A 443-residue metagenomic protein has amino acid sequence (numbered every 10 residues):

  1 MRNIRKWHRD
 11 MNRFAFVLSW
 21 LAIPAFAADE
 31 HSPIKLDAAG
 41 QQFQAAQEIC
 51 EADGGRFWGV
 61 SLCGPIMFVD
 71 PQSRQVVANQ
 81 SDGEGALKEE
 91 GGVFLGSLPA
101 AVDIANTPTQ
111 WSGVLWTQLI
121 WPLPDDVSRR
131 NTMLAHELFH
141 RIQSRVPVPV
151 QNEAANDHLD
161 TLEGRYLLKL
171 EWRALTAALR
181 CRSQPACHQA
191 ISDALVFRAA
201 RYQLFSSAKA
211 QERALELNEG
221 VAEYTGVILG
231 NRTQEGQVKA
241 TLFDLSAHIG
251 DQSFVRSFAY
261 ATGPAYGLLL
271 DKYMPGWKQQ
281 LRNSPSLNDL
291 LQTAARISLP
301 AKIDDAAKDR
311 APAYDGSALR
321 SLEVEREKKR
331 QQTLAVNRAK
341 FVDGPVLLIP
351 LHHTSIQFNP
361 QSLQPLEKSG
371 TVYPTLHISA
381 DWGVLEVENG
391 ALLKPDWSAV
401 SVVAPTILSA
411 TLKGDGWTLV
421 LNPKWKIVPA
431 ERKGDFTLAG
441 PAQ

Functional and structural regions predicted by a protein language model:
L18-A27: Hydrophobic h-region of N-terminal signal peptides that target proteins for export in Gram-negative bacteria
A28-G91, W116, S379-D381: N-terminal mature-domain "stem" immediately C-terminal to a signal peptide or N-terminal signal-anchor/transmembrane
G92-G113: Catalytic zinc-binding patch centered on the HExxH motif and its immediate surroundings that defines zinc-dependent
L119-L134: Short pre-active-site segment immediately N-terminal to the catalytic Zn-binding motif
T132-R145: Active-site recognition of the HExxH zinc-binding catalytic motif
R145-L204, A208-V238: Post-HExxH zinc-binding segment in Zn-dependent metallohydrolases
S207-G236, L242-K308: Active-site-proximal alpha-helical
Q279-Q443: Non-catalytic terminal regions of proteins
